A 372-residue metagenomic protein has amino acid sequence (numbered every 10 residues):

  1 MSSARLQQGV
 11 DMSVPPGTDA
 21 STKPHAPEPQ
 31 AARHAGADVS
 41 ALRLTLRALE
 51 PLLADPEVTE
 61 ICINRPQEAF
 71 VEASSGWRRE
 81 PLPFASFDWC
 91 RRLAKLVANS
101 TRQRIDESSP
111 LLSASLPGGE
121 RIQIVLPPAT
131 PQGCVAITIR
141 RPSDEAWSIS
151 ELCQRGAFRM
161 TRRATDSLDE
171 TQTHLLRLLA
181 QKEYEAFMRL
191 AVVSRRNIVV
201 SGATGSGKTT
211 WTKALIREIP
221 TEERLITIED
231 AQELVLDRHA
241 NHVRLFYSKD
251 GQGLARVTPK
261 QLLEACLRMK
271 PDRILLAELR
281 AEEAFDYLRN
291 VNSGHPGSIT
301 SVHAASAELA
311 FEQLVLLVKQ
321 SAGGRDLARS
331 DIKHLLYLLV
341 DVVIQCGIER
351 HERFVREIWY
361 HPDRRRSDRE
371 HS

Functional and structural regions predicted by a protein language model:
M1-G118: N-terminal accessory targeting/assembly segments
I63-R65, A73, L116-G118, L126-P128 (+3 more regions): Flexible glycine-/small-residue-rich
P81-F84, R92-K95, N99-V193: P-loop NTP-binding catalytic core
P131, H334-S372: Conserved P-loop NTPase
R177, Q181, E185, R189 (+3 more regions): Switch/coupling sub-region of P-loop NTPases
T204: The conserved Walker
K208: Conserved lysine of the Walker
W211: Hydrophobic positions on the alpha1 helix immediately C-terminal to the Walker A/P-loop
